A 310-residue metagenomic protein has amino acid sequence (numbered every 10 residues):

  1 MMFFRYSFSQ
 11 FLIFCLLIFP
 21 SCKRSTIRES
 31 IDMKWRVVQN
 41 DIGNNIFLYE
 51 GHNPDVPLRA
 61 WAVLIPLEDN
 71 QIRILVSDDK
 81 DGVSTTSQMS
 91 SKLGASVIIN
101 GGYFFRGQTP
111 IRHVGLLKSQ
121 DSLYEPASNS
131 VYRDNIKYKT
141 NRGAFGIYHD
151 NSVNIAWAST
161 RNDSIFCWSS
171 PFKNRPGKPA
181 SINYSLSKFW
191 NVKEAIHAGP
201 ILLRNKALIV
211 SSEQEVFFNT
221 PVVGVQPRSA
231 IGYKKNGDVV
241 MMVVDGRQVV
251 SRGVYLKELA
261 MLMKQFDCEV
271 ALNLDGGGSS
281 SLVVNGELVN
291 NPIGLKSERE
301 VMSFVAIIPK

Functional and structural regions predicted by a protein language model:
M1-E29: Bacterial Sec-dependent N-terminal signal peptides
K23-T160: Zymogen propeptides
P54-P57, I136-K139, E194, P221-V225 (+1 more regions): A short catalytic or substrate-binding loop motif that flags glycine-/basic-rich loops and adjacent residues that bind
L58-A62, R142, H197-G199, Q226-A230 (+1 more regions): Short glycine-rich loop/turn motifs
P66-D69, G146-S152, L203-K206, Y233-G237 (+2 more regions): Short acidic-glycine loop/turn motifs at beta-strand connectors
Q108-R133, E213-V270, S279-K310: Conserved, well-ordered active-site substructure
T109-E213, T220: Active-site-adjacent helix-turn-beta-strand microarchitecture at beta-sheet edges that either contains or buttresses
L272-L274: Alpha/propeptide regions of enzymes that mature by internal proteolysis
